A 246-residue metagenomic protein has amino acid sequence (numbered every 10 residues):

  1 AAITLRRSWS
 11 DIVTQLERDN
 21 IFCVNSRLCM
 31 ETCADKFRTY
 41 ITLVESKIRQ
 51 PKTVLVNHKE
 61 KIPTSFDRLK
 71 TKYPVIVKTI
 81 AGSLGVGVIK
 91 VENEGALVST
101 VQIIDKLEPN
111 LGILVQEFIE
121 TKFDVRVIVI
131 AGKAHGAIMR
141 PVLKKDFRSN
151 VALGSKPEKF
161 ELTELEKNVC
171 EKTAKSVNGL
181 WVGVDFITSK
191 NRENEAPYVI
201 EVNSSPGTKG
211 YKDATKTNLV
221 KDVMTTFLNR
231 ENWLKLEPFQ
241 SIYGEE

Functional and structural regions predicted by a protein language model:
A1-V24: ATP-binding N-terminal substructure of ATP-dependent carboxylate-amine bond-forming enzymes
I3, N203-T215: Glycine-rich phosphate/pyrophosphate-binding beta-alpha loops
E17, V44, K175: Anion (oxyanion) recognition and catalysis
N20, L28-I113, K122, E164-K167: Active-site nucleotide/adenylate-binding loops and adjacent lid/helix of ATP-dependent enzymes
V75, G136, V182, Y198-E201: Protein kinase-like catalytic core scaffold
V88-T173: Phosphate-binding site of ATP-dependent enzymes
V127-V129, N194-T208: A short beta-strand motif that forms the metal-chelation/ATP-contact edge of phosphoryl-transfer active sites
R148-A196, F227-L236, Q240-E245: A long amphipathic alpha-helix within ATP-dependent nucleotide-binding catalytic cores
